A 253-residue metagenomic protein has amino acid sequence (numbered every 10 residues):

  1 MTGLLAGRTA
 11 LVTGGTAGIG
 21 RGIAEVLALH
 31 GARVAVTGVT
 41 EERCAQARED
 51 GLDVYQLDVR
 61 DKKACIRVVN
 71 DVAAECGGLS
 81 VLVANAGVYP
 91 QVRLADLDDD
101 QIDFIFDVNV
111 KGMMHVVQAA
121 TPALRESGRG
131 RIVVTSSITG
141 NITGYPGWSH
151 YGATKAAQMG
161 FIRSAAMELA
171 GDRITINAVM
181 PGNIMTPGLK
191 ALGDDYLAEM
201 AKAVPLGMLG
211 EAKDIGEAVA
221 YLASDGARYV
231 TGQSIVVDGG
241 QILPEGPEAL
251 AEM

Functional and structural regions predicted by a protein language model:
T9, T16-G18: Conserved glycine-rich cofactor-binding loop
V83, R129, A170, T175 (+1 more regions): Short, small/polar-rich loop/turn modules that mediate ligand/substrate recognition or access, typified
R93-L94, Q101-F106, M200: Substrate-binding pocket helix/loop in short-chain dehydrogenase/reductase
V117, T154, I162: Active-site helix of classical SDR
P122, M167-E168, R228: Alpha-helical segment proximal to the catalytic Tyr-Lys
G171, A178, E199-V230, V237-G239: C-terminal helical subdomain
T231-M253: Short C-terminal tail/terminal secondary-structure segment of NAD(P)H-dependent dehydrogenase/reductase domains
